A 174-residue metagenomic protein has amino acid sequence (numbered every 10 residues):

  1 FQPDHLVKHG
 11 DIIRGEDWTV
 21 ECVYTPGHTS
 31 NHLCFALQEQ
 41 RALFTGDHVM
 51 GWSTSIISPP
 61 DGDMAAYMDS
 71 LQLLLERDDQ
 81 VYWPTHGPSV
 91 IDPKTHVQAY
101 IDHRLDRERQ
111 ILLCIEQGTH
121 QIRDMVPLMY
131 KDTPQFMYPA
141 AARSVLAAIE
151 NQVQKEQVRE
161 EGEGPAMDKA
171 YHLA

Functional and structural regions predicted by a protein language model:
F1-E16: Alpha-helix-centered segments that form part of catalytic cores
V7, P26-T29, A174: A short catalytic or substrate-binding loop motif that flags glycine-/basic-rich loops and adjacent residues that bind
I12, T19-Q110: Metallo-beta-lactamase
G15, F35-L37, E160, H172-L173: Conserved hydrophobic "DFG−1" position in protein kinase catalytic cores
L113-A174: C-terminal regulatory/interaction regions
